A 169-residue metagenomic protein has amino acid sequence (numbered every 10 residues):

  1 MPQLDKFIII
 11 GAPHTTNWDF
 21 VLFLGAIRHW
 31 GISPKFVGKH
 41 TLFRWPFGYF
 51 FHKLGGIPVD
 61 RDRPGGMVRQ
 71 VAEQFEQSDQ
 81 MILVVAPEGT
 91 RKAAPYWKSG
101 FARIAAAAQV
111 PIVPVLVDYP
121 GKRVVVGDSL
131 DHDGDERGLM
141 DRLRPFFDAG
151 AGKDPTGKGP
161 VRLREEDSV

Functional and structural regions predicted by a protein language model:
P2-R63, Y119, D128: Catalytic core of membrane glycerolipid acyltransferases/transacylases, capturing the structured, soluble-facing
G65-V169: Non-catalytic C-terminal accessory region of glycerolipid acyltransferases and related lyso-lipid remodeling enzymes
